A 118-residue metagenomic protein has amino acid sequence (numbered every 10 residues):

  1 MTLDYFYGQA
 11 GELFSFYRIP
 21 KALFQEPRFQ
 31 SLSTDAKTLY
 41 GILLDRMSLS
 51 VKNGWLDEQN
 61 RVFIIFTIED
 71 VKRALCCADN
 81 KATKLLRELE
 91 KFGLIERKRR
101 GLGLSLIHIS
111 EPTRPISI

Functional and structural regions predicted by a protein language model:
M1-E69: Short recognition helix of helix-turn-helix/winged-helix DNA-binding domains
K72: The alpha-helix within a helix-turn-helix
N80: Key DNA-contact positions within bacterial/archaeal DNA-binding proteins
T83-R87: Short, hydrophobic-biased segments on the C-terminal half of alpha helices that form "recognition helices"
E90-R100: A short, conserved structural fragment
L102-S105: Short acidic/glycine-enriched loop/turn segments that link adjacent beta-strands
I107-I118: Single conserved hydrophobic/aromatic residue that forms the stacking wall/gate of nucleotide- or nucleobase-binding
